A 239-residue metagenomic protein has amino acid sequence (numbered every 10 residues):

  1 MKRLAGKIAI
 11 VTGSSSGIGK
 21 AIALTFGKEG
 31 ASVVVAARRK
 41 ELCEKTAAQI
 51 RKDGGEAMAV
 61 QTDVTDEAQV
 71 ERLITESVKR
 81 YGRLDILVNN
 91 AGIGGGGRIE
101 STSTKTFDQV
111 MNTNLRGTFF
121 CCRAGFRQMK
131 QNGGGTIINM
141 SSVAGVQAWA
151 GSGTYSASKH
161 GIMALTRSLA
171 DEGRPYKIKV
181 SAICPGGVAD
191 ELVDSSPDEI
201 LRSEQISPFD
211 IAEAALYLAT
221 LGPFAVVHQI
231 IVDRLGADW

Functional and structural regions predicted by a protein language model:
I8, S15-S16, R39: Conserved glycine-rich cofactor-binding loop
K40, Q61-L73, T104: The beta1-alpha1 cofactor-binding region of Rossmann-like NAD(H)/NADP(H)-dependent oxidoreductases
R98-I99, S103-D108: Substrate-binding pocket helix/loop in short-chain dehydrogenase/reductase
C122, S158: Active-site helix of classical SDR
R127, D171-E172: Alpha-helical segment proximal to the catalytic Tyr-Lys
S142: Residue(s) in the substrate-gating loop at a strand-loop-helix junction that position the organic substrate next
P175-I178, A182-I183, D190, D198-W239: C-terminal helical subdomain
